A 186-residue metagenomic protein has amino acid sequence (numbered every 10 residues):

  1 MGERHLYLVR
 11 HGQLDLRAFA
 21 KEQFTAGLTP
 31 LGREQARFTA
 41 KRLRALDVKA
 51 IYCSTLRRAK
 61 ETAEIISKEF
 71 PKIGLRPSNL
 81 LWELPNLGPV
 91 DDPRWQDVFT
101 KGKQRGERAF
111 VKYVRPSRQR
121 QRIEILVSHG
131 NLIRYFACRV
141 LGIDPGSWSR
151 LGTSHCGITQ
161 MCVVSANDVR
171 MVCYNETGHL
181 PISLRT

Functional and structural regions predicted by a protein language model:
M1-R4, A45, K72, R76 (+3 more regions): Acidic, low-complexity terminal tails and accessory targeting/binding regions of phosphate-metabolizing enzymes
E3-L75: Active-site-proximal alpha-helix that buttresses catalytic centers in soluble enzyme cores
L6, R120-N131: Generic beta-sheet signal
G12, G130, T177: Active-site metal-binding loops of divalent metal-dependent hydrolases
L56-K60, G130-N131, H155: Alpha-helix N-cap/helix-start capping motif
I65, Y135, R139: Active-site signature of alpha/beta-hydrolase-fold catalytic machinery across serine- and Asp/Cys-nucleophile hydrolases
W95-I123: Internal catalytic-core helix/loop-beta-alpha segment that presents or stabilizes conserved functional determinants
G130-R134, R170: GST superfamily/GST-like fold recognition
